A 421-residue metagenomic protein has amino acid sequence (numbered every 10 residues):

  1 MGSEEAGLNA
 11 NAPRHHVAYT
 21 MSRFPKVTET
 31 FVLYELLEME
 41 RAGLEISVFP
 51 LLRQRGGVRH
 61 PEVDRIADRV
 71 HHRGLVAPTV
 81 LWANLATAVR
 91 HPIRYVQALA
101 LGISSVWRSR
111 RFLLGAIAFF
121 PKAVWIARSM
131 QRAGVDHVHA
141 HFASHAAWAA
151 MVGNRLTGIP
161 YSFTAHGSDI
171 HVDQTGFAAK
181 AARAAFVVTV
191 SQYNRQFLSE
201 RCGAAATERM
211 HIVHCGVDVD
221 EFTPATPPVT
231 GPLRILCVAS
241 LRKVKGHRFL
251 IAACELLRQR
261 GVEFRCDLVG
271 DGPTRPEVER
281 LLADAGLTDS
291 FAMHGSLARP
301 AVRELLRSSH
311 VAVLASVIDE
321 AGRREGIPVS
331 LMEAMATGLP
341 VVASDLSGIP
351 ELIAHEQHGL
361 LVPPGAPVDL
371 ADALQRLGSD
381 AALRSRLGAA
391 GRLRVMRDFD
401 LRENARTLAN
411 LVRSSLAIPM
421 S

Functional and structural regions predicted by a protein language model:
Y193, G216: Carbohydrate-associated surface elements
T226-E255, D267: Conserved donor-binding/catalytic core segment of Leloir-type glycosyltransferases
E277-P300: Nucleotide-activated donor-binding/catalytic signature segment of Leloir-type glycosyltransferases, i.e., the conserved
S296-L297, E304-S309: Short alpha-helical donor nucleotide-sugar binding micro-motif in glycosyltransferases
R307-G322, L339: Acidic donor-binding loop of glycosyltransferase active sites
L331, A336, P340-A343, I353: Short hydrophobic beta-strand element within catalytic cores of glycosyltransferases and related nucleotide-activated
L352-E356, L360-P367, R376-A382, R397: Conserved acidic donor-binding segment of nucleotide-sugar-dependent glycosyltransferases
D369, R376, L383-D398, N404-A409: A short, well-ordered alpha-helix in the C-terminal region of glycosyltransferases
